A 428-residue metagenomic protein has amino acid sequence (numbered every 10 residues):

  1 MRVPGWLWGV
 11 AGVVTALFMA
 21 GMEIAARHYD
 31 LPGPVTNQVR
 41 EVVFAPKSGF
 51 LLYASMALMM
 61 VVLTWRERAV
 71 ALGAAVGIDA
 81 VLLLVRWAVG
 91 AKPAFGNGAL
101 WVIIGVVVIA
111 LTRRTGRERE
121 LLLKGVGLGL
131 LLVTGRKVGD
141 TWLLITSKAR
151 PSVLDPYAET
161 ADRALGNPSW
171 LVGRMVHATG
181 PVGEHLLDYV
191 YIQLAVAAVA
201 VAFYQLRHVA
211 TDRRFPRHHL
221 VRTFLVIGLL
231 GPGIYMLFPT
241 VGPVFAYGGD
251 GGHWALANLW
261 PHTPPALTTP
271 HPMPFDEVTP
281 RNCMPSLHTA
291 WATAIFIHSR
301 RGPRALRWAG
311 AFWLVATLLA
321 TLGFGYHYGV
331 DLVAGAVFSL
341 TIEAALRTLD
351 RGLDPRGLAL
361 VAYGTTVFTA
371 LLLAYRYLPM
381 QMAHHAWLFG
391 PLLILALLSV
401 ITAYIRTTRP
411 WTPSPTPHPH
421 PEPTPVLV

Functional and structural regions predicted by a protein language model:
M1-V3, W8, P270-Q381: Membrane-embedded catalytic cores of phosphoryl/pyrophosphoryl-handling enzymes
R2-A16, V61-I78, E120-V126, P216-F224 (+2 more regions): Membrane-interfacial loop-to-transmembrane alpha-helix junctions, especially the N-terminal start
G21-Y29, R66-L100, V126-A198, P413-L427: N-terminal transmembrane-helix/juxtamembrane module of multi-pass inner/ER membrane proteins
M22-V35, V81-K92, A370-A383, I405: Juxtamembrane "helix-exit" motif on the non-cytosolic side of transmembrane helices
K124-L130, A200-D250, R307-L314: Interfacial segments of alpha-helical transmembrane regions
L132-T160, R222-P261: Aromatic-rich transmembrane-lumenal/periplasmic boundary elements in polytopic membrane proteins
G166, G233-R304: Membrane-interfacial catalytic/cofactor-binding modules of polytopic membrane enzymes
A362-P419, P425: Transmembrane helical bundles and short interhelical boundary loops of multi-pass, membrane-embedded
